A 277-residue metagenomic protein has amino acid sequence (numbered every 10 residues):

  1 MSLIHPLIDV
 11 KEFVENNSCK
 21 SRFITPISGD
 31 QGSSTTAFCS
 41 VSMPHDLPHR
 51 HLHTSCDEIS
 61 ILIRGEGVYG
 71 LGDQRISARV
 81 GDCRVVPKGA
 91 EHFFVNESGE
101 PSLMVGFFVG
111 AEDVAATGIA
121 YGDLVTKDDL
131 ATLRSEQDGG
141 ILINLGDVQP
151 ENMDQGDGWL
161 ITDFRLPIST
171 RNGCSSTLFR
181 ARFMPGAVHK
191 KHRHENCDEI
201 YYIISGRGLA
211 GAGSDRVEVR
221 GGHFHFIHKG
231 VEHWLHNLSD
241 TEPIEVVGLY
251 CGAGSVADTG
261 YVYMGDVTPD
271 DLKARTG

Functional and structural regions predicted by a protein language model:
M1-S34, A116-S176, G260-G277: A short, N-terminal "cap"/entry segment at the start of jelly-roll beta-barrel domains of the cupin/DSBH fold
K20-T25, F38-H53, L160-F164, F179-H194: Conserved short histidine dyad/triad with adjacent acidic residue
S40-M43, L52-Y69, F107-V109, A181-M184 (+2 more regions): Short, conserved beta-strand element in jelly-roll/cupin
E66-V68, R75, E91, P101 (+4 more regions): Structural motif
D73-K88, S214-G230: Short acidic-glycine-tyrosine-enriched beta hairpin
V85, E100-G118, F226, T241-T259: A short hydrophobic beta-strand segment most commonly corresponding to one strand of the jelly-roll/cupin
V95-E97, H236-S239: Asparagine-centered strand-capping/turn motif at beta-strand->loop junctions
